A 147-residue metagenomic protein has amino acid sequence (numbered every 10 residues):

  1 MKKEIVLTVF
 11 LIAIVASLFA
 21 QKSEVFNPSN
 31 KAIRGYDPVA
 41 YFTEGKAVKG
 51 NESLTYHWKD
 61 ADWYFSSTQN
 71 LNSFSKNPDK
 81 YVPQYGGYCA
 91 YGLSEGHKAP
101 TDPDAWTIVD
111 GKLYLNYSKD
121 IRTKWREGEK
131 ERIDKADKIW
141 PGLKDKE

Functional and structural regions predicted by a protein language model:
M1-K22: Bacterial Sec-dependent N-terminal signal peptides
Q21-E147: Charged, low-complexity intrinsically disordered segments
